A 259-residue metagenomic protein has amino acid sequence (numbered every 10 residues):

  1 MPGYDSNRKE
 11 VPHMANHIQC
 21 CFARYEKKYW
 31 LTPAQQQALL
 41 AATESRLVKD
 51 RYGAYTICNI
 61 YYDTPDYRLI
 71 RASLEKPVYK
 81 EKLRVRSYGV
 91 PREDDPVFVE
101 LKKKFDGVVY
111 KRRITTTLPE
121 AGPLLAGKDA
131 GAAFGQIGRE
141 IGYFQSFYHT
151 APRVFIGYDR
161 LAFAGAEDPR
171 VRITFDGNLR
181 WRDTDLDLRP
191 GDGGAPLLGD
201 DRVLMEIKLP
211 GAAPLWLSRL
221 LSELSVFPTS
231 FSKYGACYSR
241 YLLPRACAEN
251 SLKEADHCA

Functional and structural regions predicted by a protein language model:
P2-A259: Phosphate-end processing signature that detects enzymes handling 5′-triphosphorylated RNA and polyphosphate
